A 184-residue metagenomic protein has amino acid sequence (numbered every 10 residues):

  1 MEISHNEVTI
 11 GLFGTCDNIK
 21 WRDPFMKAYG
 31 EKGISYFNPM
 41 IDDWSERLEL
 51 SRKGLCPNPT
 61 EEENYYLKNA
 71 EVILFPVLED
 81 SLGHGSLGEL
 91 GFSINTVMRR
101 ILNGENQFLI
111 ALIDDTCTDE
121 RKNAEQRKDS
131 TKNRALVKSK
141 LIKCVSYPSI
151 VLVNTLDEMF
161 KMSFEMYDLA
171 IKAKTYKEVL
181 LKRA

Functional and structural regions predicted by a protein language model:
M1-A184: Conserved catalytic or regulatory cores that recognize and/or transform ribose-phosphate-containing ligands
